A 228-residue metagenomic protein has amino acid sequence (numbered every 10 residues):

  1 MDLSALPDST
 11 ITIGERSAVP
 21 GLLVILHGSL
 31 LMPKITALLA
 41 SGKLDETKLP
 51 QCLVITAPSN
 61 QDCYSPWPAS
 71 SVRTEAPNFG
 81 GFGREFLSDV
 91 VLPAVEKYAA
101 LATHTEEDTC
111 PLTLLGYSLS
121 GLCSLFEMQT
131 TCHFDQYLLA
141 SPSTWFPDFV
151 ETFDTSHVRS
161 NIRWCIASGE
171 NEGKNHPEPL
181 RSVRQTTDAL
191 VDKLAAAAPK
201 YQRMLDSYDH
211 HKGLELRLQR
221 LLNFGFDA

Functional and structural regions predicted by a protein language model:
M1-R16: N-terminal cap/lid segment of alpha/beta-hydrolase-fold proteins
P7, A18-T105: Serine-hydrolase catalytic machinery in alpha/beta-hydrolase-like enzymes
H27, C165-L180: Conserved strand-to-loop "acid loop" that flanks and positions the catalytic carboxylate
L38-S41, L122-C123, P147-H157: Alpha-helical scaffolding within the catalytic cores of extracellular/periplasmic polymer-degrading hydrolases
A57, L138-F146, G169-E172: Active-site nucleophile loop of the alpha/beta-hydrolase fold
L101-S118, Y137: Alpha/beta-hydrolase fold nucleophile elbow
G121-T131: Short glycine-enriched nucleophile-adjacent loop and the immediately C-terminal alpha-helix near the catalytic center
C165-E170, R184-A228: C-terminal catalytic histidine-bearing segment of alpha/beta-hydrolase fold enzymes
